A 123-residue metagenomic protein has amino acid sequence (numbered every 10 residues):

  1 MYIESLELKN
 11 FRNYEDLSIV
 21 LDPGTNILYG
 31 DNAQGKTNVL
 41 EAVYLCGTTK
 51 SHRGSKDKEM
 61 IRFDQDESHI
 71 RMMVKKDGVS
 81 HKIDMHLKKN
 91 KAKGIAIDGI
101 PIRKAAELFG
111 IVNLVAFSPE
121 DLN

Functional and structural regions predicted by a protein language model:
M1-L45: Pre-Walker A-like glycine/lysine-rich segment at the N-terminus of P-loop NTPase domains
M1-S5, V20-G24, A33, K93-I102 (+1 more regions): Phosphate-binding glycine-rich loops and adjacent basic patches that engage nucleotide phosphates, nucleic-acid
G47-D121: Nucleotide-state sensing region of NTPase/ATPase domains
